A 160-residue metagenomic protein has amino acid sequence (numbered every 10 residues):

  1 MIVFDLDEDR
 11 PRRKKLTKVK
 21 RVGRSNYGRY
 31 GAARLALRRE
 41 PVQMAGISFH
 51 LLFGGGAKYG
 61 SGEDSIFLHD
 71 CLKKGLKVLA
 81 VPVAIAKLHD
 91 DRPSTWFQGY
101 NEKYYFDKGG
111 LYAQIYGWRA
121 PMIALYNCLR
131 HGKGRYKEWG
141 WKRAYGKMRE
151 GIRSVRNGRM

Functional and structural regions predicted by a protein language model:
M1-T17: Short beta-strand-to-loop element that shapes/binds the nucleotide-sugar donor at the catalytic cleft/hinge
K20-Y27: Short, P/G- and charge-enriched loop/turn segments at secondary-structure junctions
G31-L51: Conserved nucleotide-sugar donor-binding and metal-coordinating catalytic region shared by glycosyltransferases
L37, E63, V81: A conserved hydrophobic position in a structured secondary element of the catalytic/binding core that shapes
F49-L51, G75-K87, Y100-N101: Catalytic beta-strand/loop signature of glycosyltransferases that borders the donor
G54-I66: Acidic donor-binding loop at a coil-to-helix junction in glycosyltransferase catalytic cores that engages
D70-L72: Hydrophobic residues within well-ordered alpha-helices
G99-M160: Non-catalytic, C-terminal membrane-associated alpha-helical segments of glycosyltransferases
